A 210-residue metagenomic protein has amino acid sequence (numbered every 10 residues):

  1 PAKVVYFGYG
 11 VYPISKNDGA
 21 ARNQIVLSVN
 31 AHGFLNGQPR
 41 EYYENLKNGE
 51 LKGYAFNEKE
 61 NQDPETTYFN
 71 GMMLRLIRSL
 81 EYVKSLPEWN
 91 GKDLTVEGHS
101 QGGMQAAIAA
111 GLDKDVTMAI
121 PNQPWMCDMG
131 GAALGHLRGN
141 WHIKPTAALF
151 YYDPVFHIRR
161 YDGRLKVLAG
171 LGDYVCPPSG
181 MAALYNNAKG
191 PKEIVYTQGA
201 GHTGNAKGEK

Functional and structural regions predicted by a protein language model:
P1-G10: Short beta-strand element of the alpha/beta-hydrolase
Y12, K16, R78-N140: Primarily recognizes the serine-hydrolase "nucleophile elbow" in alpha/beta-hydrolase and SGNH/GDSL folds
P13-I14, F34-N36, C127, T203: Active-site loop signature of alpha/beta-hydrolase-fold enzymes
A20-L74, G131-L134: Cap/lid segment of the alpha/beta-hydrolase catalytic domain
V26, A119, I194-V195: Hydrophobic/aromatic anchor residues within beta-strands of the central parallel beta-sheet of Rossmann-like
A31, I120-G130, P154, G199-A200: Active-site nucleophile loop of the alpha/beta-hydrolase fold
G130-A188: The feature captures the conserved acid-bearing segment of alpha/beta-hydrolase catalytic domains
A182-K210: C-terminal catalytic histidine-bearing segment of alpha/beta-hydrolase fold enzymes
